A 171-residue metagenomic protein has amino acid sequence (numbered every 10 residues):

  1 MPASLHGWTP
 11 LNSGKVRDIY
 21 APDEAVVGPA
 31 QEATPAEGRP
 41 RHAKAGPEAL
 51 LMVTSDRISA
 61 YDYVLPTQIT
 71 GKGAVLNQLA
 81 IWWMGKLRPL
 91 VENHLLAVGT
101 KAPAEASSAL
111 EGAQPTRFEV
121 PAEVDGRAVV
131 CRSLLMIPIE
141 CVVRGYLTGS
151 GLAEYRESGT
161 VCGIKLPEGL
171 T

Functional and structural regions predicted by a protein language model:
M1-G28, K44-T171: Active-site loop/lid in soluble adenylation, ligation, and acyl-transfer enzymes
R39-P40: Short, low-complexity intrinsically disordered segments enriched in A/P/G/S/L with frequent Arg, especially at protein
